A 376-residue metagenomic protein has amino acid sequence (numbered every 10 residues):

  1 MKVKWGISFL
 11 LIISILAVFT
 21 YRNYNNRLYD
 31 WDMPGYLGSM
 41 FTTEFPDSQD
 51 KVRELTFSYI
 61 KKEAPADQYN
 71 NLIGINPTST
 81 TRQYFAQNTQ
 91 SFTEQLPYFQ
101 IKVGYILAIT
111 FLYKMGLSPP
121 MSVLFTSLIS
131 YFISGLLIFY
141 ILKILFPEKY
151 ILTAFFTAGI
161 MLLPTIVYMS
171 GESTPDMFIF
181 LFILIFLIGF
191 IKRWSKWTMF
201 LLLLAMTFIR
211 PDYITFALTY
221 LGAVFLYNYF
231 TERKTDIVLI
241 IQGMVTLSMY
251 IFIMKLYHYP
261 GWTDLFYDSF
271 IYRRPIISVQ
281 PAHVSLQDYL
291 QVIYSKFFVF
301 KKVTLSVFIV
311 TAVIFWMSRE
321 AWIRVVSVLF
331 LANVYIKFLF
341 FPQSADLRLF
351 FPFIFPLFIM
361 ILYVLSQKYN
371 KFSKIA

Functional and structural regions predicted by a protein language model:
F45-I101: Interfacial juxtamembrane loops and adjacent helix segments that form the catalytic/substrate-binding surfaces
N88-L96, Q100, G104-T126: Juxtamembrane segments of multi-pass membrane glycosylation machinery that transfer sugars from lipid-linked donors
F125-F146: Transmembrane-helix motifs of polytopic, lipid-linked glycan transferases
I129-S130, I141, A154-L184, I209 (+2 more regions): Multi-pass, polyprenyl lipid-linked donor-dependent membrane glycosyltransferases
F178-W194, L201, P356-M360: Specific aromatic-rich, kink-prone transmembrane helix
L184, W197-P211, A217-G222: Membrane-interface alpha helices of multi-pass inner-membrane proteins
L187, K192-W194, T215-L247: Perimembrane helix-loop-helix junctions
V299-S327, L331-Y335: Hydrophobic, aromatic-rich transmembrane alpha-helices and their immediate juxtamembrane boundary segments
